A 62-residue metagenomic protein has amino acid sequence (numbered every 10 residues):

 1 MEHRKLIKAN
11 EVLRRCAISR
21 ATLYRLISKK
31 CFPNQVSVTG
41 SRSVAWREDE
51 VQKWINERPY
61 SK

Functional and structural regions predicted by a protein language model:
M1-T22, N56-E57: Polyanion-binding surface elements
I7-A9, N34-R58: Short helix-start
C16-V44: Major-groove DNA-recognition helix of helix-turn-helix-type DNA-binding domains
S61-K62: Short, charged recognition helix plus adjacent turn of helix-turn-helix-like nucleic-acid-binding domains
